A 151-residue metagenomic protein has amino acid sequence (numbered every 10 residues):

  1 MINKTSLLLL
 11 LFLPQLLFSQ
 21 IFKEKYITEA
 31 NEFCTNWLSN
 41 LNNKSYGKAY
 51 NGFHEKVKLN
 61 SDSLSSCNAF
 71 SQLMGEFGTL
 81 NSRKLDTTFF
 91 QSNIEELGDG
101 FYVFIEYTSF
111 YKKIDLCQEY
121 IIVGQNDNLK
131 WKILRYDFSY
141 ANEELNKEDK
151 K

Functional and structural regions predicted by a protein language model:
M1-I21: Bacterial Sec-dependent N-terminal signal peptides
L8, L38, E55: Generic anion/oxyanion-binding catalytic loop in active/binding sites
L17-N43: Short, low-complexity N-terminal intrinsically disordered segments enriched in polar/charged residues
N31-E32, G47-G100: Short solvent-exposed beta->alpha transition segments
F89-K151: Exposed beta-sheet edge and beta->alpha loop/turn motif
